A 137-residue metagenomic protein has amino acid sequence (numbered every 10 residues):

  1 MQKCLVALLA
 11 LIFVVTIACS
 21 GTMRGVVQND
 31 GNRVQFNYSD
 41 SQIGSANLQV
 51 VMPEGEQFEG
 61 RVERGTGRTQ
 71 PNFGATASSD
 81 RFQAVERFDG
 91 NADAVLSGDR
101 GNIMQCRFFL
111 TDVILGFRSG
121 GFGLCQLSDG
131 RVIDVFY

Functional and structural regions predicted by a protein language model:
M1-L8: Bacterial N-terminal signal peptides that target proteins for export
L11-V14, G116: Exposed boundary/loop context
F13-V34: Bacterial Sec signal peptide processing site at the extreme N-terminus
V27-Q49: Post-signal peptide N-terminal segment of mature Sec-exported envelope proteins
G44-Y137: Intrinsically disordered, glycine/charged-rich N-terminal periplasmic/extracytoplasmic linker segments that lie
